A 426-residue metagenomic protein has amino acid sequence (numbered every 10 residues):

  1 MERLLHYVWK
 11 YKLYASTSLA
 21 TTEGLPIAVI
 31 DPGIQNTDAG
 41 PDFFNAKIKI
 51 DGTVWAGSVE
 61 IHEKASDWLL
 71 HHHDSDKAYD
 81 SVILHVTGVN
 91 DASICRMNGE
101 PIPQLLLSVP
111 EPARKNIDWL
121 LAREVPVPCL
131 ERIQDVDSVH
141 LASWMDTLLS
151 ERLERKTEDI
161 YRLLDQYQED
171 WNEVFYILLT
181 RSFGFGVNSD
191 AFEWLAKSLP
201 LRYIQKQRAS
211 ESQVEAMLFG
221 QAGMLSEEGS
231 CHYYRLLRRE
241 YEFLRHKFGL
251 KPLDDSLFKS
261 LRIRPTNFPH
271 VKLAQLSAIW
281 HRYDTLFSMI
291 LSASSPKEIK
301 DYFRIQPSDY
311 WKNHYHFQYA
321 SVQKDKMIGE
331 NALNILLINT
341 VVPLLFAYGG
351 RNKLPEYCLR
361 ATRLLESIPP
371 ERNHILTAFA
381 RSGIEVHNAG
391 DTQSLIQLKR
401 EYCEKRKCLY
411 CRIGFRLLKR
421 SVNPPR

Functional and structural regions predicted by a protein language model:
Y7-S66, Y79: N-terminal ordered "arm"
F44, V54-W55, E60, S66-I94 (+2 more regions): N-terminal accessory interaction module
T53-K64, I83-V86, E401-K419: Hydrophobic/aromatic-rich, well-ordered segments within soluble, folded domains that form packed cores
A65-D67, N90-A92, E111-A113, F185 (+2 more regions): Short loop/turn segments at secondary-structure transitions that flank enzyme active sites
V82, V86-S143: Compact, glycine/acidic-enriched structural inserts
L148-S394, K407: Hydrophobic, aromatic-lined core segments that form the binding pocket/scaffold for planar heteroaromatic ligands
R381-R426: Acidic, carboxylate-rich catalytic segments that either coordinate divalent cations
